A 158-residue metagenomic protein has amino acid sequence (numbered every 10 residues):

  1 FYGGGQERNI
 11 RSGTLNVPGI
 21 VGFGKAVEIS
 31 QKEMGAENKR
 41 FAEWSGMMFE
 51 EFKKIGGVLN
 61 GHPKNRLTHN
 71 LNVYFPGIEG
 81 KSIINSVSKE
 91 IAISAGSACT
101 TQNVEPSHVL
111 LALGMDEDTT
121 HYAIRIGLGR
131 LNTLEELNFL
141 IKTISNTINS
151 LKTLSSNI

Functional and structural regions predicted by a protein language model:
F1-N38: Conserved core segment of the aminotransferase class I/II
I10, G61-H62, I93-G96, G127: Thr-Gly-centered strand-to-loop micro-motif
V17-I20, V27, S45, T68 (+4 more regions): A general structural signal for well-ordered alpha-helical segments in protein cores
V27-F49, G56-L67: Structural signature of PLP-dependent enzymes
F52-K53, V87: Hydrophobic C-terminal alpha-helix "anchor/cap" residues
N60-P76, G129: A short beta-alpha structural unit
L71-I124: Conserved C-terminal alpha-helix-loop-beta "cap" of PLP-dependent enzymes that closes/shapes the active-site mouth
P106-I158: PLP-dependent enzyme catalytic core of the Aspartate aminotransferase-like
